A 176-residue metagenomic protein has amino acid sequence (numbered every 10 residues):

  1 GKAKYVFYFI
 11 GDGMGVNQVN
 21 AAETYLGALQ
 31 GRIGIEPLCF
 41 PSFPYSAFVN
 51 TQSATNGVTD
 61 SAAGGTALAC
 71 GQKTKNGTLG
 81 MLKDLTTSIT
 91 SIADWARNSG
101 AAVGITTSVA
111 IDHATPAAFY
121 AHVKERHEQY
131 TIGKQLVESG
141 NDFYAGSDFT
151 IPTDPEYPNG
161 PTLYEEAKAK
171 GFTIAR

Functional and structural regions predicted by a protein language model:
G1-R176: N-terminal catalytic scaffold of extracellular/periplasmic and nuclease hydrolases that process anionic headgroups
